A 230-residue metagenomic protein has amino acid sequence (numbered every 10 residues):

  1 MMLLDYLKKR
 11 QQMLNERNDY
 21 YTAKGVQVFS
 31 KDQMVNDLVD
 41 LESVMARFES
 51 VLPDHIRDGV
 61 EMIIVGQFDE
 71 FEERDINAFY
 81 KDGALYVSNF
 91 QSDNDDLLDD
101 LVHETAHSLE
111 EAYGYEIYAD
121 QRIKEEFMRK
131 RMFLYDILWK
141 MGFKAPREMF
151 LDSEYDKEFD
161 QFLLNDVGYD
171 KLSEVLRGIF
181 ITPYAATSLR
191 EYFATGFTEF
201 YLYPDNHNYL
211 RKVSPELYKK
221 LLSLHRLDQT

Functional and structural regions predicted by a protein language model:
M1-V35, M62-D69, L98, F162-R177 (+3 more regions): Non-catalytic architectural context of zinc metalloproteases
Y6, V44-R47, E158, K220: Charge-rich, solvent-exposed alpha-helical interaction surfaces
L14-L98, A119, I137-L151: Auxiliary, metal-adjacent structural segments of Zn-dependent hydrolase domains
L101: A conserved beta-strand element that flanks and buttresses the S-adenosyl-L-methionine
E104-K124: Catalytic Zn2+-binding segment of zinc metalloproteases
I123, F127-K171: Low-complexity, serine/threonine/proline-enriched polar segments
F159-T230: Pan-zinc metallopeptidase signature
